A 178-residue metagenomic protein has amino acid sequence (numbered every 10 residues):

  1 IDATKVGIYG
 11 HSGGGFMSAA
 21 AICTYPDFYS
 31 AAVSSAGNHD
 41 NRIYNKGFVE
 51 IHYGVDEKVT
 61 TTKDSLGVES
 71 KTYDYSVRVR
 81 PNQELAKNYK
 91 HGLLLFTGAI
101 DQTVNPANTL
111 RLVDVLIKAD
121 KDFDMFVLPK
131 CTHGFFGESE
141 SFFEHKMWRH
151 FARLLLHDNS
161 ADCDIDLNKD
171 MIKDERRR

Functional and structural regions predicted by a protein language model:
I1-R178: Active-site-proximal cap/loop segments of hydrolase catalytic domains
